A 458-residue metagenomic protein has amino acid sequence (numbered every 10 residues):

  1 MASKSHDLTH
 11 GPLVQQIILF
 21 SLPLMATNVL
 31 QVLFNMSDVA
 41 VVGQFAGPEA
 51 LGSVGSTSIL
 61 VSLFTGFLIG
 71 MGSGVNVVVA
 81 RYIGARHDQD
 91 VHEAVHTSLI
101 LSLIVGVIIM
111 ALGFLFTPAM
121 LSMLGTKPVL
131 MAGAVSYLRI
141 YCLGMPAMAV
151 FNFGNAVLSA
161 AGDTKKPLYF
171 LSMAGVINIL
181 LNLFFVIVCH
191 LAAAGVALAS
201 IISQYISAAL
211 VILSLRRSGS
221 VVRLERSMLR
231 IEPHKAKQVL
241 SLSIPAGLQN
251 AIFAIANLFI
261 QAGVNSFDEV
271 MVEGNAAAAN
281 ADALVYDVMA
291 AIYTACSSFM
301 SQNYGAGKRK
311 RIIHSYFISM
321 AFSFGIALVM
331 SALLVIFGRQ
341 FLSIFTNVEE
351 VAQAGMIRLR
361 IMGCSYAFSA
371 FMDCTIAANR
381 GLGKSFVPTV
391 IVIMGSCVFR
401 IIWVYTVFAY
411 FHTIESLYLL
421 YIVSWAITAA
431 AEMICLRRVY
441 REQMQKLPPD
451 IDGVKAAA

Functional and structural regions predicted by a protein language model:
M1-S21, V79-P146, V188-I244, M300-S365 (+1 more regions): Short alpha-helical transmembrane segments in multi-pass integral membrane proteins
L8-F45, I59-G74, V78, L103-M110 (+5 more regions): N-terminal transmembrane alpha-helices
L19-D38, I140, A174, S203-S207 (+4 more regions): Transmembrane helical elements of multi-pass membrane transporters/channels
V29, L33-L51, L121-P128, F184-L191 (+5 more regions): Helix-terminus/linker motif at the lipid-water interface of multi-pass membrane proteins
V42-S62, P128-G133, A193-A194, L198 (+5 more regions): Interfacial/gating helices of multi-pass transporter permease domains
L51-A111, M148-P167, Q261, G274-A332 (+3 more regions): Small-residue-rich hydrophobic transmembrane alpha-helices
L63-G66, N178-N182, A208-I212, L284-D287 (+3 more regions): Hydrophobic transmembrane alpha-helices of multi-pass small-molecule transporters
G72, Y141-S159, P167-G175, V196-A209 (+4 more regions): Short runs within selected transmembrane alpha-helices of multi-pass transporters and secretion channels
